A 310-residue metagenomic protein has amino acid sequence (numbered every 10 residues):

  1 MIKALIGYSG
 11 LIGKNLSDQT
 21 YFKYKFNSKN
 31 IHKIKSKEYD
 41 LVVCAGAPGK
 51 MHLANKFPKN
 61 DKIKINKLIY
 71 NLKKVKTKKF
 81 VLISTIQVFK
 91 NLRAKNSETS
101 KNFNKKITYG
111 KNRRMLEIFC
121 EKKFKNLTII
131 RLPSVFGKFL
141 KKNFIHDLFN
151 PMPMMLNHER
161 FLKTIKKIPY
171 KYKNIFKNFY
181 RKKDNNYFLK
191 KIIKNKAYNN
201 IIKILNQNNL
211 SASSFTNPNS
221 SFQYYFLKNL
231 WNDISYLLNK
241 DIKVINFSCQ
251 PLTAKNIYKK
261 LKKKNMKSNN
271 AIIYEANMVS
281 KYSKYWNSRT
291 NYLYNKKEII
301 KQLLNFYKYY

Functional and structural regions predicted by a protein language model:
M1-F22: N-terminal Rossmann NAD(P)H-binding glycine-rich loop of SDR-like oxidoreductase domains
N15-K23, K35, I257-K260: A short, Lys/Arg-enriched amphipathic alpha-helix followed by its capping loop at the start of a domain
N15-L16, H52-A54, N91-A94, F139-K141 (+1 more regions): Short glycine-/acidic-enriched loop or helix-start segments at secondary-structure transitions that form or flank
Y21-E38, K267-N270: A short, well-structured beta->alpha microelement
I31-K78, L82-K95: NAD(P)H-binding glycine-rich loop region in Rossmannoid oxidoreductase-like domains and their noncatalytic homologs
N112: Active-site helix of classical SDR
N126-F222, N229, S235: NAD(P)-dependent short-chain dehydrogenase/reductase
L210, N217, Y225-E275, K281-K284 (+1 more regions): Mid/C-terminal beta-alpha module of Rossmann-like enzyme folds, strongest in SDR-family dehydrogenases/epimerases
